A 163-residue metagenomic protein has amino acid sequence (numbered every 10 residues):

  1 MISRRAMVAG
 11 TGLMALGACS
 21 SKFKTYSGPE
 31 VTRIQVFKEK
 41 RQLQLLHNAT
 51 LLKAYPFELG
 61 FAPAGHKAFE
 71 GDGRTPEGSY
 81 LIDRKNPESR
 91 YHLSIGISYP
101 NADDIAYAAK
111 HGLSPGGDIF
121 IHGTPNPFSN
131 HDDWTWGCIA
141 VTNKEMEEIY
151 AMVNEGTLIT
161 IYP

Functional and structural regions predicted by a protein language model:
M1-M14: N-terminal secretory signal peptides and thylakoid transit peptides that target proteins across membranes
G17-A18: C-terminal motif of bacterial Sec signal peptides marking the signal peptidase cleavage site
K22-T32, L59-D83, N143: N-terminal post-signal-peptidase region of extra-cytosolic proteins
Y26-A49: Post-signal peptide N-terminal segment of mature Sec-exported envelope proteins
R33, A54-P56, S79, D118 (+1 more regions): Well-ordered beta-strand positions in beta-sheet-rich domains
T50-A62: Short Gly/aromatic-enriched secondary-structure transition segments
R84-P163: Exported/periplasmic cell-wall-interacting domains
